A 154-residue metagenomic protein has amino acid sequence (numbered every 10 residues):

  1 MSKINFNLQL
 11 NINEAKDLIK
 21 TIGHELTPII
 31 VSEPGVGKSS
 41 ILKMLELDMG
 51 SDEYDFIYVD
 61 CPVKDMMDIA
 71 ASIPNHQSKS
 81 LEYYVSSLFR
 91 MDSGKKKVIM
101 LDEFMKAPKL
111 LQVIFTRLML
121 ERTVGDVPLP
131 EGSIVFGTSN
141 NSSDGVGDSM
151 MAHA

Functional and structural regions predicted by a protein language model:
S2-A154: AAA+ P-loop NTPase catalytic core and its hallmark functional loops
